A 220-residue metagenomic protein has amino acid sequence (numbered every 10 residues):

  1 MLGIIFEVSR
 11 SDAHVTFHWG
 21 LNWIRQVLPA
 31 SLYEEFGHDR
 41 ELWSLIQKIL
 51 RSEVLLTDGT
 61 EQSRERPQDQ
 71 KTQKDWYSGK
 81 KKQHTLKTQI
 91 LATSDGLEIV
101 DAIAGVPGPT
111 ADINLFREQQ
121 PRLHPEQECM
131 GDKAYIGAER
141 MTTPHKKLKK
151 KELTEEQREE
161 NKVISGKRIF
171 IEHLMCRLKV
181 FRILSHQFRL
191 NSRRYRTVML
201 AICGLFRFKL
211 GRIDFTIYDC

Functional and structural regions predicted by a protein language model:
M1-R25, A30-C220: Short, well-ordered secondary-structure "scaffold" segments embedded in the functional core of diverse domains
